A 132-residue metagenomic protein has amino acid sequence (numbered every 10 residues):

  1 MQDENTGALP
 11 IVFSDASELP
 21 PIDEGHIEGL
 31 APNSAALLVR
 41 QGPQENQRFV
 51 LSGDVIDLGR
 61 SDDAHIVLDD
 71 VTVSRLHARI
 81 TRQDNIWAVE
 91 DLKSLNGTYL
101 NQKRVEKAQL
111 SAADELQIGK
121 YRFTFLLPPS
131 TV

Functional and structural regions predicted by a protein language model:
M1-L68, T131-V132: Intrinsically disordered, low-complexity acidic Ser/Thr-rich regulatory segments
V39-Q41, R82, L127: Residue-level signal for short segments within beta-strands and strand-turn junctions of well-structured beta-sheet
Q47-R122: Forkhead-associated
F123-T131: Short, Lys/Arg- and Gly-enriched loop/turn segments at beta-strand edges
